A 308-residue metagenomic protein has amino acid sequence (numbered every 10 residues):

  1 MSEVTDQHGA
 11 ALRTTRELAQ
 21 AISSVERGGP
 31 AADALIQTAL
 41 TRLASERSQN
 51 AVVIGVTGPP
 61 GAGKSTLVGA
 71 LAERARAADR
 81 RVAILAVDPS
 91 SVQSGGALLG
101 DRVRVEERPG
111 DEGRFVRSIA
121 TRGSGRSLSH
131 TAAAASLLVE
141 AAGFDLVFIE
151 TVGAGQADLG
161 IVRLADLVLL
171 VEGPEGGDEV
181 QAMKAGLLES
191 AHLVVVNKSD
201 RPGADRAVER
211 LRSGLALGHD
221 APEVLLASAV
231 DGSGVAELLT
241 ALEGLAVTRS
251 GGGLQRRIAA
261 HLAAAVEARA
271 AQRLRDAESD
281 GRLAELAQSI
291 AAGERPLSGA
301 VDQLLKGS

Functional and structural regions predicted by a protein language model:
S2-I54, P59-A62, L71-A157, L164-L170 (+2 more regions): Nucleotide-state-sensitive switch-loop elements of NTP-binding domains
L18-A19, A32, V208, V235 (+3 more regions): A general structural signal for well-ordered alpha-helical segments in protein cores
L67: Hydrophobic positions on the alpha1 helix immediately C-terminal to the Walker A/P-loop
D111-R114, L188-V194, A221: Acidic/polar active-site rim loop that often engages polyanionic ligands
V139, T151-A191, V196, R201-R210 (+1 more regions): Conserved P-loop NTPase nucleotide-binding/switch module
L193, S199-T248: Canonical P-loop GTPase G-domain recognition
E237-S308: Long, well-ordered amphipathic alpha-helical subdomains in the mid-to-C-terminal portions of large enzyme subunits
